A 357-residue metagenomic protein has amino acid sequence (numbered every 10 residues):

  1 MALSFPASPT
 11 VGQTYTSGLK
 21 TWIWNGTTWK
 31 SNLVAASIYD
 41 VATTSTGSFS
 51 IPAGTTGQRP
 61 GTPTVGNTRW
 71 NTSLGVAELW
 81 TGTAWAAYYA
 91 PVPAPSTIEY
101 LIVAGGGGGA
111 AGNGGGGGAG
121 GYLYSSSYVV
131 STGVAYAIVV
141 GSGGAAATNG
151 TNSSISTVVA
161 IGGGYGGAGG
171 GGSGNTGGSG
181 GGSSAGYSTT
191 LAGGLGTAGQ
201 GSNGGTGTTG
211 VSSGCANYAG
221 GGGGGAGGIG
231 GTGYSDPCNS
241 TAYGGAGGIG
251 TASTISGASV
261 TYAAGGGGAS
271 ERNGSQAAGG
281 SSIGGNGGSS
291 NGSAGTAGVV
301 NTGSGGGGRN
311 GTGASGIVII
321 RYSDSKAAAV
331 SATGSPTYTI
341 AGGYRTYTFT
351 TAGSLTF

Functional and structural regions predicted by a protein language model:
M1, Q13-A35, T68-V92, S270-Q276 (+3 more regions): Short, surface-exposed terminal/edge motifs of secreted or surface/virion proteins that either
M1-S4, P91-S96, I340-G342: Extreme N-terminus of proteins, especially the signal/transit-peptide cleavage junction and the first residues
M1-T16, A35-T68: Extracellular/surface-exposed low-complexity repeats and stalk/linker segments enriched in Gly/Pro and small polar
T16, I23, A42-T43, T62-P63 (+7 more regions): Residue-level signal for WD-repeat beta-propeller blades
S17, S31, D40-S45, I51 (+6 more regions): Extracellular beta-strand solenoids
G26, V41-G47, I51-T55, N71-L74 (+6 more regions): Trimeric beta-solenoid/beta-helix "fiber body" segments of extracellular/virion adhesins and depolymerases
T97-F357: Low-complexity, glycine/proline-biased repetitive segments and flexible coils/loops
